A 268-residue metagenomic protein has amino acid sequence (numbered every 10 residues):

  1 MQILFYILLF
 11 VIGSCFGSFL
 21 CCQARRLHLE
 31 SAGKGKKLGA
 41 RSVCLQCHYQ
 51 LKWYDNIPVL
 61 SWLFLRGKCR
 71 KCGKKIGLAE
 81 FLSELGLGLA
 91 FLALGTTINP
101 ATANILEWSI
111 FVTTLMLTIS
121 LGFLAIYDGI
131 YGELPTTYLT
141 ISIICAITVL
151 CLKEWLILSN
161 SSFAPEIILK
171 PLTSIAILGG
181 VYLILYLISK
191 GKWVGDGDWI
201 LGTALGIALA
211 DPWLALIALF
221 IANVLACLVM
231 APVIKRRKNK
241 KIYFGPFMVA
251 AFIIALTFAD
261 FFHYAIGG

Functional and structural regions predicted by a protein language model:
M1-G268: A membrane-topology feature that recognizes alpha-helical transmembrane segments and their immediate juxtamembrane
